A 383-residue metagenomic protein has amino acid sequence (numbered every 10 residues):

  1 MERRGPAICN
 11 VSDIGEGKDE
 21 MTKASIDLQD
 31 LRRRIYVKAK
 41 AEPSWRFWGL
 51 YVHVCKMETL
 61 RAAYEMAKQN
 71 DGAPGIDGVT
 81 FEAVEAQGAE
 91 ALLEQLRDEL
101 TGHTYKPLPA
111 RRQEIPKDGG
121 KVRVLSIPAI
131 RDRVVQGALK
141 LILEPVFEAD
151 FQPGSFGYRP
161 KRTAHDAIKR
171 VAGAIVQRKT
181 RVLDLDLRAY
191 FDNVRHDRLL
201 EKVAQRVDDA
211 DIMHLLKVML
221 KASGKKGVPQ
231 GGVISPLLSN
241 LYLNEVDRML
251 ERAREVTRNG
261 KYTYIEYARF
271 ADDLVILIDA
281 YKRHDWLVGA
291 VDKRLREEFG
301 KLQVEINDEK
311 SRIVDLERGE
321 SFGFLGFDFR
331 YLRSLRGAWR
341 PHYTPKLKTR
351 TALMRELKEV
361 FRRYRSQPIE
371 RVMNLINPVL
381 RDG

Functional and structural regions predicted by a protein language model:
M1-E90: Non-catalytic, polymerase-adjacent accessory regions of viral genome-replication enzymes
H53, V84-E85, I127-I130, Y158-R162 (+3 more regions): Conserved, non-catalytic sequence blocks in retroelement Pol enzymes and Pol-derived host proteins
C55-L60, P107-A110, D118, L220 (+1 more regions): Core structural elements
A73-V79, S126, G326, L380: Short, conserved catalytic/metal-binding micro-motifs enriched in Asp/Glu and His
L92-Q95, E99-E114, D118, I142 (+2 more regions): Conserved polymerase palm-domain catalytic core
V124-L125, A129, A338-H342: Conserved phosphate-binding loops in nucleotide/dinucleotide-binding enzymes
I130-K140, A172: Duplex nucleic acid-engaging cores and interfaces of nucleic-acid transaction enzymes
L302-L375, V379-R381: A conserved non-catalytic segment of reverse transcriptases and RNA-directed RNA polymerases corresponding to the late
